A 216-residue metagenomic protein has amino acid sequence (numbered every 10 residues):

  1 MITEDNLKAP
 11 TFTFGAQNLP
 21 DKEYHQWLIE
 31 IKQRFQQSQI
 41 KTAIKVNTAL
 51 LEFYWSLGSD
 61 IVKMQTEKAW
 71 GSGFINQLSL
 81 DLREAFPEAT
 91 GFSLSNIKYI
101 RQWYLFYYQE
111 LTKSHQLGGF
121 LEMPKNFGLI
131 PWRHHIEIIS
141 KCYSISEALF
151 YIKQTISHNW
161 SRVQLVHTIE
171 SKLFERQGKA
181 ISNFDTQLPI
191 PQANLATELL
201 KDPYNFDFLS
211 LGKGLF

Functional and structural regions predicted by a protein language model:
M1-F216: Basic, low-complexity intrinsically disordered segments
